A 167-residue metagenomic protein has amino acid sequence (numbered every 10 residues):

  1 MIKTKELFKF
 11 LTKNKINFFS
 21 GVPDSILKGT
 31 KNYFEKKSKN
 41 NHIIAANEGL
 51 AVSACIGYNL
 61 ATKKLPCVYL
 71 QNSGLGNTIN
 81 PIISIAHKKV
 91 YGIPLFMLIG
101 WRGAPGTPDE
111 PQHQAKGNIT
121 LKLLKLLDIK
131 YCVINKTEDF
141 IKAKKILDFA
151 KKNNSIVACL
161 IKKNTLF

Functional and structural regions predicted by a protein language model:
M1-F167: Thiamine diphosphate
